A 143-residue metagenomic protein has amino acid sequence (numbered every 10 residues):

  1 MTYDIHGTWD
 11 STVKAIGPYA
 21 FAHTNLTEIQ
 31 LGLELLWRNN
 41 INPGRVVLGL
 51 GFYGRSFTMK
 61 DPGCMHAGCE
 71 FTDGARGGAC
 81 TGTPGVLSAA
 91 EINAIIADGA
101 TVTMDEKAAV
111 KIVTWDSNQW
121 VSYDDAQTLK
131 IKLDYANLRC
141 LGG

Functional and structural regions predicted by a protein language model:
M1, G142-G143: Short acidic catalytic loops
M1-E91: Substrate-binding surface in catalytic domains of secreted glycosidases
I41-N42, C140-G142: Short loop/turn motifs at secondary-structure junctions
G77-L141: Hydrophobic, secondary-structure "cap" segments at the distal end of domains
